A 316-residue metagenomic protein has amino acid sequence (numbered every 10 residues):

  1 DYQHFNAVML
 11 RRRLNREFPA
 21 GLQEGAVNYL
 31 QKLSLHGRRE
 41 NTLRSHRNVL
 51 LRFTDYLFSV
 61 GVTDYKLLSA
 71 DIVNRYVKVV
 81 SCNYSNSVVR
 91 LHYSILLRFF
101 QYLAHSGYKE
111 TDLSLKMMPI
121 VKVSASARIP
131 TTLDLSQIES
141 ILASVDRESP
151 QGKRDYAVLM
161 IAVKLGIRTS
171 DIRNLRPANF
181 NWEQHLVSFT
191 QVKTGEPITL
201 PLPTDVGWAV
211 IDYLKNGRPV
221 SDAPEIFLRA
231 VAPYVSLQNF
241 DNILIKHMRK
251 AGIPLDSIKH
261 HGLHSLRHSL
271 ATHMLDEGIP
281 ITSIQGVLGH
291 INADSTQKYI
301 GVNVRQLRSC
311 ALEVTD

Functional and structural regions predicted by a protein language model:
D1-D316: Conserved catalytic core of the tyrosine transesterase superfamily
